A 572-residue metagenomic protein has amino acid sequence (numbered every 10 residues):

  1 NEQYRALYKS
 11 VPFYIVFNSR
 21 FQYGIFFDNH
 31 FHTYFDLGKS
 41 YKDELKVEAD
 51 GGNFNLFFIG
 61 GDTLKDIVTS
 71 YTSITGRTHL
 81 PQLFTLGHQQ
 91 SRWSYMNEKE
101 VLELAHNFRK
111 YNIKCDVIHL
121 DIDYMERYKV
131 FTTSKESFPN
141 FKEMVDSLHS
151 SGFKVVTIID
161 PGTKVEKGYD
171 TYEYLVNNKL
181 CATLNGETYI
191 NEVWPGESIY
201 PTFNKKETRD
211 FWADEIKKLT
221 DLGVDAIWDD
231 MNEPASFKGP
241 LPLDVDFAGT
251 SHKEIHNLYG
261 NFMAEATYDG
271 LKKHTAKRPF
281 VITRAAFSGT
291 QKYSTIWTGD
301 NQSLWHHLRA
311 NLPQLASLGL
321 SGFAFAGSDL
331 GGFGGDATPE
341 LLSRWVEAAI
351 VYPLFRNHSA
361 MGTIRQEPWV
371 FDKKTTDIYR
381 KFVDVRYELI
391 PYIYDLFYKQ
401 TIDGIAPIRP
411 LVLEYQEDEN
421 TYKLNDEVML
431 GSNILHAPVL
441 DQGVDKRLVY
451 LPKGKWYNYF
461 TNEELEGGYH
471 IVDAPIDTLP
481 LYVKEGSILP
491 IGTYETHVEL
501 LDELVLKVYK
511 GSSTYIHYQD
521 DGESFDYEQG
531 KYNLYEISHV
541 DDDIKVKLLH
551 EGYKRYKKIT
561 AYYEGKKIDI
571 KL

Functional and structural regions predicted by a protein language model:
N1-D477: Catalytic-domain carbohydrate-binding cleft regions of carbohydrate-active enzymes
Y450-T461, T560-L572: Solvent-exposed beta-hairpin/edge-strand motifs
T478-I570: Accessory, solvent-exposed terminal regions and/or long lumenal/extracellular loops of proteins
